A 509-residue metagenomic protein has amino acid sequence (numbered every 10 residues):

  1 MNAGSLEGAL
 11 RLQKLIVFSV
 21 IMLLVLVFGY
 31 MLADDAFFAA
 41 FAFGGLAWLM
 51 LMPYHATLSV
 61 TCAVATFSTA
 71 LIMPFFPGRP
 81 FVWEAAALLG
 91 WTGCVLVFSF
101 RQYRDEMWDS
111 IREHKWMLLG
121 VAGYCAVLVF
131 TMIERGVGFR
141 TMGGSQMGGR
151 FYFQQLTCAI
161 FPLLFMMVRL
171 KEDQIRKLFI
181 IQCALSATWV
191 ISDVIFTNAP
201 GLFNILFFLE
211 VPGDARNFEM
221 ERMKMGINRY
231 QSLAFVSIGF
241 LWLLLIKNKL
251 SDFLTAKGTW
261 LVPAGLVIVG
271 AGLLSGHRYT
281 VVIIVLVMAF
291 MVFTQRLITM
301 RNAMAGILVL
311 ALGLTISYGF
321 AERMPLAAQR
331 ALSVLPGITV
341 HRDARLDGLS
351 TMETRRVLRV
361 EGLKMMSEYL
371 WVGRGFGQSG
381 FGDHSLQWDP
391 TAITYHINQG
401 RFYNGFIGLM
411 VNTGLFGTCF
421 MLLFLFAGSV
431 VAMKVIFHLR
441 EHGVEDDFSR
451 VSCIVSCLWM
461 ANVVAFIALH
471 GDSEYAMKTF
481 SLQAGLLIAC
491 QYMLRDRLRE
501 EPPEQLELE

Functional and structural regions predicted by a protein language model:
M1-N2, E7-V27, A42-L51, A159-L164 (+5 more regions): Alpha-helical transmembrane segments of multi-pass inner-membrane proteins
A39-M52, L89-R104, V236-D252, F416-E441: Hydrophobic, aromatic-rich transmembrane alpha-helices and their immediate juxtamembrane boundary segments
F41-W48, C62-S68, L266, V281-F293 (+3 more regions): Hydrophobic transmembrane alpha-helices of multi-pass, membrane-embedded glycosylation machinery
L49, F240-L244, I284-M288, F424-A432 (+1 more regions): Transmembrane alpha-helices of multi-pass inner-membrane enzymes
L49-L156: N-terminal hydrophobic segments of proteins, predominantly signal-anchor/transmembrane helices of inner/organellar
T197-N198, S275, V292-L346, L363-E368 (+1 more regions): A membrane-periplasm/extracellular boundary helix in multi-pass inner-membrane enzymes that assemble envelope glycans
R345-V360, K364-E368, V372-T413, A432 (+1 more regions): Long extracytoplasmic/lumenal interhelical loops at the membrane interface of multi-pass membrane proteins
L386-T391, N412-M460: Hydrophobic transmembrane alpha-helices and their immediate junctions
